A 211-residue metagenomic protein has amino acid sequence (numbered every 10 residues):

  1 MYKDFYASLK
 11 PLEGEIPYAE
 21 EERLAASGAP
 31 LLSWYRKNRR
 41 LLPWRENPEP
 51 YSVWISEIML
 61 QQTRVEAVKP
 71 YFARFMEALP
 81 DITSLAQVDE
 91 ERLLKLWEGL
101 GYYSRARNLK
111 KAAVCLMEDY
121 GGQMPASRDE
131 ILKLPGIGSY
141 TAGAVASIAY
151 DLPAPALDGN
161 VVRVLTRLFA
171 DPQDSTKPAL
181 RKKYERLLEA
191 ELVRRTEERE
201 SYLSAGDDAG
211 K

Functional and structural regions predicted by a protein language model:
S8-P11, I16-E21, P30, W34-K211: Catalytic cores of DNA base-excision repair glycosylases
L24: Active-site neighborhood of HAD-like aspartate-dependent phosphohydrolases
